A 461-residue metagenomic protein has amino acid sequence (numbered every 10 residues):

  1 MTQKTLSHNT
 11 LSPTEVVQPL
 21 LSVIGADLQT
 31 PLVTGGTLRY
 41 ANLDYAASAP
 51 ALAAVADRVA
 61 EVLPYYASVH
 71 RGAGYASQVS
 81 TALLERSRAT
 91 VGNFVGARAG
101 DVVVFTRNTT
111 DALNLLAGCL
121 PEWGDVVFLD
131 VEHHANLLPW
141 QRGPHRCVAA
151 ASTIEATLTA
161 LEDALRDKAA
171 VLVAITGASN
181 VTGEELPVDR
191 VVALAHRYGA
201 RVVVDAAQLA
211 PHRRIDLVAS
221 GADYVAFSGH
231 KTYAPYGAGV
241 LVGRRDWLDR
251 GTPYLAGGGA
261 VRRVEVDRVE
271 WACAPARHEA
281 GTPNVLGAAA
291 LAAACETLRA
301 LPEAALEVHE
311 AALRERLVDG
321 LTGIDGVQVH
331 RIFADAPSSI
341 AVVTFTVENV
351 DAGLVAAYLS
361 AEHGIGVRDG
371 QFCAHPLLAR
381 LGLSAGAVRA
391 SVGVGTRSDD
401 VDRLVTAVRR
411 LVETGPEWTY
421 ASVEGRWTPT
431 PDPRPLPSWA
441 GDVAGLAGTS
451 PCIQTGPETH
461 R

Functional and structural regions predicted by a protein language model:
M1-R461: Pyridoxal 5′-phosphate
